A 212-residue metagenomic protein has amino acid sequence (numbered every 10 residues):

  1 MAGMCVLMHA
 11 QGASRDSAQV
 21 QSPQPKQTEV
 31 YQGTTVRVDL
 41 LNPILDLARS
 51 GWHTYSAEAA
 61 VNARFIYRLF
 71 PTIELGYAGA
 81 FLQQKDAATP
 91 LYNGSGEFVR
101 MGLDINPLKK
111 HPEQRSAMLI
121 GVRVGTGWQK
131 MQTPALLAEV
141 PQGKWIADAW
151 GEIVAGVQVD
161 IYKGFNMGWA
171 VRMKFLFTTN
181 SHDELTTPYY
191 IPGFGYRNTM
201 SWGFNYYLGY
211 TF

Functional and structural regions predicted by a protein language model:
M1-V6: Bacterial N-terminal signal peptides
A10-R64, Y207-F212: Short glycine/proline- and aromatic-enriched beta-strand/turn motifs that initiate or cap beta-hairpins
S22-Q32, R68, L108-A117, I161-M167: Short loop/turn motifs that connect adjacent beta-strands in outer-membrane beta-barrel proteins
P23, P43-L47, K85-Y92, A138-G143 (+1 more regions): Extracellular loop and loop/strand-boundary signature of outer-membrane beta-barrel proteins
Q32-T34, H53-A57, S95-V99, S116 (+2 more regions): Residues that define the transmembrane beta-barrel architecture of outer-membrane proteins
L45, A57-E58, A63, L75-Y77 (+5 more regions): Outer-membrane beta-barrel domain signature
L69, I73-L136, F204, L208-Y210: Gram-negative (and chloroplast) outer-membrane scaffold detector with strong preference for beta-barrel transmembrane
I153, Q158-F212: Predominantly the C-terminal beta-signal and adjacent terminal strand-loop region of outer-membrane beta-barrel
